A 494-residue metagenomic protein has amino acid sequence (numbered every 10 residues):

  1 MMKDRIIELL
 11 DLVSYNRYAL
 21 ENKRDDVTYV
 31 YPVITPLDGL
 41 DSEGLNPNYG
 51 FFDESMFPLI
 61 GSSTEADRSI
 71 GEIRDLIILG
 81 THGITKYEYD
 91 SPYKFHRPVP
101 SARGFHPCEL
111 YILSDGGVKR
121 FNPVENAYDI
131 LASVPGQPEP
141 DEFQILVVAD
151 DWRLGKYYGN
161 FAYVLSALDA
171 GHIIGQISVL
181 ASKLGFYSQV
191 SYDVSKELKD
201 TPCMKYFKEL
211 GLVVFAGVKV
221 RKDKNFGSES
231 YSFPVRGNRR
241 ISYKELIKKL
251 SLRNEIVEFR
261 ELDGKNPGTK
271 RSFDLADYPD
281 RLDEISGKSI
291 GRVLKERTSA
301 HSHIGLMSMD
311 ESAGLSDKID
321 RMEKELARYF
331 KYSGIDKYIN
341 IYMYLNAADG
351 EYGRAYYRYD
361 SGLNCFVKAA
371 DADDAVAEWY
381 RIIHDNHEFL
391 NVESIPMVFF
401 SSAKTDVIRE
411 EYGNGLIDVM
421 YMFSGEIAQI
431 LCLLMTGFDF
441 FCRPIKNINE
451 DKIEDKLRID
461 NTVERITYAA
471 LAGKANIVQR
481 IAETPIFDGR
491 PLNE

Functional and structural regions predicted by a protein language model:
M1-I430, G437-E494: N-terminal accessory segments that position/regulate proteins before the catalytic core
